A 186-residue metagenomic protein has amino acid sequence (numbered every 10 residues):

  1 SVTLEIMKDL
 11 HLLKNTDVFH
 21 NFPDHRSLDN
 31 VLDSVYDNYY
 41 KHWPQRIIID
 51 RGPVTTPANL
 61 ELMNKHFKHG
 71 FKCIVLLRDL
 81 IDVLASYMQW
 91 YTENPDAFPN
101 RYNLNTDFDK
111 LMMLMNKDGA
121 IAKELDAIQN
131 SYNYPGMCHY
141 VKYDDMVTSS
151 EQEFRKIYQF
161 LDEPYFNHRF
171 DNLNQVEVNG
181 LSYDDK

Functional and structural regions predicted by a protein language model:
S1-D33: PAPS-dependent sulfotransferase catalytic core
D24, D37-R46: Non-catalytic, charge-rich alpha-helical accessory subdomains
D29-K41, E124: A short, well-structured juxtamembrane/interface segment
H42-R169, Q175, G180-D185: PAPS-dependent sulfotransferase catalytic domain
